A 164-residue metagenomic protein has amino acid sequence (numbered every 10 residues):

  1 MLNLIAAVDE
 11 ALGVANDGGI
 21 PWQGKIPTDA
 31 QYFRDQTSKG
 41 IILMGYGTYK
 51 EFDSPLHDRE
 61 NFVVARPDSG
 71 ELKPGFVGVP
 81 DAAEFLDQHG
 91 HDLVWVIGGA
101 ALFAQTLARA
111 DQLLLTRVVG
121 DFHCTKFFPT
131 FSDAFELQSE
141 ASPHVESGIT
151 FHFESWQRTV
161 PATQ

Functional and structural regions predicted by a protein language model:
M1-Q164: Enzymes that bind and transform nitrogen-containing heteroaromatic metabolites
